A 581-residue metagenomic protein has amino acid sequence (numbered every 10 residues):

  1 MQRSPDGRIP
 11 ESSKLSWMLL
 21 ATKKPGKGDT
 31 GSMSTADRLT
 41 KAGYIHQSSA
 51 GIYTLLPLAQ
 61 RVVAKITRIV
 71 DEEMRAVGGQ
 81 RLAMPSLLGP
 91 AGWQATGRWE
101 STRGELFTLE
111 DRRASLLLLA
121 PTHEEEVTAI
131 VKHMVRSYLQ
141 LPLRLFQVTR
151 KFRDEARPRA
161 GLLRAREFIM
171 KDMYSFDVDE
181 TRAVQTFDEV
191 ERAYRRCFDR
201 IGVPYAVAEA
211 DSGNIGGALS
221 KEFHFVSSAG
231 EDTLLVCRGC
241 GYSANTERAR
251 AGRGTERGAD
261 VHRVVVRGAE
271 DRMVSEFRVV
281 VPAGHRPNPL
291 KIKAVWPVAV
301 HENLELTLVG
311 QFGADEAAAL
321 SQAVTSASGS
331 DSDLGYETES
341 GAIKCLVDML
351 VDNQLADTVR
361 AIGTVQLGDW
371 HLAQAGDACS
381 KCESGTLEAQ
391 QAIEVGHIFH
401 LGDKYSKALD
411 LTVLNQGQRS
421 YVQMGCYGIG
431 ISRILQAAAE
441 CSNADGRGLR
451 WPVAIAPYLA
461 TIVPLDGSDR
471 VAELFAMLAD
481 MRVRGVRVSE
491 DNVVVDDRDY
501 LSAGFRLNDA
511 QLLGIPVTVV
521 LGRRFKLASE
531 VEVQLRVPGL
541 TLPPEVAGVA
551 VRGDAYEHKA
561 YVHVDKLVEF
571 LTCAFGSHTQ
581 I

Functional and structural regions predicted by a protein language model:
M1-I581: NTP/phosphate- and nucleic-acid-binding module
